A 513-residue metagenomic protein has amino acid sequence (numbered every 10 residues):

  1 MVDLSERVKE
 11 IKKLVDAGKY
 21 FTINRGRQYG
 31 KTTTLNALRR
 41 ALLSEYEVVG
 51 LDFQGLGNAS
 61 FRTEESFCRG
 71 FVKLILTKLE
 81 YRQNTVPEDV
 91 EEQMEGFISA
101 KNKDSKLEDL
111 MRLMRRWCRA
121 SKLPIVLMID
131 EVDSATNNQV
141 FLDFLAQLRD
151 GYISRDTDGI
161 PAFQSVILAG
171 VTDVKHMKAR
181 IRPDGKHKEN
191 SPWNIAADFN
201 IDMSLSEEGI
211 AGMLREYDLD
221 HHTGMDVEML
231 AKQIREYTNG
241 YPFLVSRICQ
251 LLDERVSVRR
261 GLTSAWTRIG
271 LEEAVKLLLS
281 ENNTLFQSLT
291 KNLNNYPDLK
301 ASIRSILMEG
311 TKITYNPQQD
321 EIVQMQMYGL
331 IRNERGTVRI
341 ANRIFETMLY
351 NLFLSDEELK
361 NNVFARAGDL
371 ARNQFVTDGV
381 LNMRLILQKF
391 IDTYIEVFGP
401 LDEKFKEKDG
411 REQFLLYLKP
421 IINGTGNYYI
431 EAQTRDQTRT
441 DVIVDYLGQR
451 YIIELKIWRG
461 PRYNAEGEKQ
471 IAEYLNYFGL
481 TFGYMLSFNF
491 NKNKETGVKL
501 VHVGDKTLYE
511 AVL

Functional and structural regions predicted by a protein language model:
M1-A41, R112-W117, E396-V397: Walker A/P-loop-proximal flanking segment of P-loop NTPase domains
T22, L43-R62, V126-L127: Conserved catalytic segments around the Walker B and adjacent sensor/switch elements of P-loop NTPase domains
V49, G55, F61-E88, R112: Conserved NTP-binding/hydrolysis module of P-loop NTPases
I98-D173, R180-H187, E228-M229, G467-A472: Conserved Walker B catalytic segment
F199, S206-Y328, E334-R335, N362-N373: Winged-helix-like regulatory helical subdomains adjacent to P-loop NTPase cores
Y417-G448: Active-site metal-binding core of divalent-cation-utilizing nuclease and nuclease-like domains
V442-V444, G448-R459, Y474: Conserved catalytic cores of phosphodiester-cleaving nucleases, focusing on short active-site segments
N464-E468, L475-V503: Nucleic-acid nuclease catalytic cores
